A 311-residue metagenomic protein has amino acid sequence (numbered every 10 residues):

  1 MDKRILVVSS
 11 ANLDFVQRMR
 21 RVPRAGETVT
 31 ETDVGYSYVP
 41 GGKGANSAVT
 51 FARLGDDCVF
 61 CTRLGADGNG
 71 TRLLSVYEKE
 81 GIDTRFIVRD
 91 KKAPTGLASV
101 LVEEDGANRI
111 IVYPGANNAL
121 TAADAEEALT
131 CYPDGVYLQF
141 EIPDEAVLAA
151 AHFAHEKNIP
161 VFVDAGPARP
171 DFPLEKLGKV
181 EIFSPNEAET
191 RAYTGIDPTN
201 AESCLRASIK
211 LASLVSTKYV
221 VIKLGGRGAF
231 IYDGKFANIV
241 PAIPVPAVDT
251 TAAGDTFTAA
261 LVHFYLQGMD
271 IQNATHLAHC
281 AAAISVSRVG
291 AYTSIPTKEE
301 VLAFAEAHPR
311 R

Functional and structural regions predicted by a protein language model:
M1, I5-V7, P170, A201-R311: Conserved phosphate-binding/catalytic region of the ribokinase-like
M1-R63, G68-K79, A247-V248: Glycine-rich phosphate/adenosyl-contacting loop at the front of the ribokinase-like
A48-D57, V102, H263-G268: Alpha-helix C-terminal capping segments
V49, L97-L101, R109, G228-Y232: Short beta-strand scaffold segments in enzyme catalytic cores
R85-D90, V100-F140: Conserved phosphate-binding/catalytic loop of the ribokinase/pfkB sugar-kinase fold
N118-E126, E145, V163-D171: Active-site glycine-rich loop that binds ribose-phosphate moieties when present
L148-A151, H155-N238: Conserved phosphate/ATP/ADP-binding segment of small-molecule kinases
